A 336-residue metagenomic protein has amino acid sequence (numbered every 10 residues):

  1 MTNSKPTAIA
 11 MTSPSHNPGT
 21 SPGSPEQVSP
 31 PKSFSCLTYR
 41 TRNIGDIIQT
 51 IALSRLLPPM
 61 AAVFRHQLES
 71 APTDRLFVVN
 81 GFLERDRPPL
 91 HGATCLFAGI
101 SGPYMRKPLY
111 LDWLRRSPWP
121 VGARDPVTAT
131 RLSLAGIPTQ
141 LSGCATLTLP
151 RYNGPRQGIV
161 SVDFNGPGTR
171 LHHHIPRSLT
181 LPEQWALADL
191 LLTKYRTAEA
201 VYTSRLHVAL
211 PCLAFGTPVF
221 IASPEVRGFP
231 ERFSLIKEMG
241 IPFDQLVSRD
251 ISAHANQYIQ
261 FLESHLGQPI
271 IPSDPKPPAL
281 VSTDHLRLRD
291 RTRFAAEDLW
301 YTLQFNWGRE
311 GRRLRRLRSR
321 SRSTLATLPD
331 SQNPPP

Functional and structural regions predicted by a protein language model:
K5-P336: Active-site anion-handling motifs in enzyme catalytic cores
